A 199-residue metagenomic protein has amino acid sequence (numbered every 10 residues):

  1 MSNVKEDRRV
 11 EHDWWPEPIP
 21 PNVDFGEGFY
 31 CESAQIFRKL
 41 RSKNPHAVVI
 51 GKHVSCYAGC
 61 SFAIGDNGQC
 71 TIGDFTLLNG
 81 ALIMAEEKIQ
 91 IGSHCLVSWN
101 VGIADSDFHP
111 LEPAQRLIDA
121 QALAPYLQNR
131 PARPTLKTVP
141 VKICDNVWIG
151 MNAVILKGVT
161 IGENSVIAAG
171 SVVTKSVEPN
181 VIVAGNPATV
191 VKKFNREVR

Functional and structural regions predicted by a protein language model:
M1-N146, M151-I155, E163, P179 (+2 more regions): Domain-scale signature associated with acetyltransferase and cell-envelope carbohydrate enzymes
K157, K175: Conserved coupling/switch loop of ABC ATPases
I167: Binuclear metal-ion centers of metallo-dependent hydrolases, dominated by the metallo-beta-lactamase
S171: Glycine-rich GHKL/ HATPase_c ATP-binding element in histidine kinases
